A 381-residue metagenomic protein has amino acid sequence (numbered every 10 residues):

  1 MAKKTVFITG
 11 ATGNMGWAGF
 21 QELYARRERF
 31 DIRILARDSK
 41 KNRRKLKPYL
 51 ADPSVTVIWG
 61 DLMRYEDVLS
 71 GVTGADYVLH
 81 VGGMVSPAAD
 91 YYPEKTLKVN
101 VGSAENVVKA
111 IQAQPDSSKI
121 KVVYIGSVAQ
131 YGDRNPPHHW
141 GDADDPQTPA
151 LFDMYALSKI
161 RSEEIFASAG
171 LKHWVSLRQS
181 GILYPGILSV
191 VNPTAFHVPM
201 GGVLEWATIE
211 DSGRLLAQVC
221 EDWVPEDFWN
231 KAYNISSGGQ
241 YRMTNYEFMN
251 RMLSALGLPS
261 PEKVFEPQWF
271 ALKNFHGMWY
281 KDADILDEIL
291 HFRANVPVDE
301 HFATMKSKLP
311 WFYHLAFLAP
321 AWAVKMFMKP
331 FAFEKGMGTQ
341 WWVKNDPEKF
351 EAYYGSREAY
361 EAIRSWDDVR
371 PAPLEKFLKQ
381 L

Functional and structural regions predicted by a protein language model:
K4-R26: N-terminal Rossmann NAD(P)H-binding glycine-rich loop of SDR-like oxidoreductase domains
E28-K41: Conserved glycine-rich Rossmann-like NAD(P)H-binding loop of the short-chain dehydrogenase/reductase
Y49-G102: NAD(P)H-binding glycine-rich loop region in Rossmannoid oxidoreductase-like domains and their noncatalytic homologs
M63, Y91, K95-N106, P149 (+3 more regions): Glycine-rich NAD(P)-binding loop of the Rossmann-fold in SDR/ketoreductase-type enzymes
M84, G102-F152, V175: Conserved Rossmann-fold NAD(P)-dependent oxidoreductase catalytic core, especially the SDR/UDP-sugar
L157, V198-W223, K231: Substrate-positioning beta->alpha
I160-G186, D227: Conserved beta-loop-beta element that borders a ligand/cofactor-binding pocket
E221-H291, N295-P320, F327-L381: Mid/C-terminal beta-alpha module of Rossmann-like enzyme folds, strongest in SDR-family dehydrogenases/epimerases
